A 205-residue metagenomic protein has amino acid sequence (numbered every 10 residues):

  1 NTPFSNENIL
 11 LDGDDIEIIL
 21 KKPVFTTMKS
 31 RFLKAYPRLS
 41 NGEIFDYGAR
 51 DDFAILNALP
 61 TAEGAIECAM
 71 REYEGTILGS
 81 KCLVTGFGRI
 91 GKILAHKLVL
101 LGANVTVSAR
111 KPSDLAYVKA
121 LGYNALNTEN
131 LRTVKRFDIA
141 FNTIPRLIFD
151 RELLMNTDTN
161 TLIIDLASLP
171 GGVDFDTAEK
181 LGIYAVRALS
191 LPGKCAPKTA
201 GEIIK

Functional and structural regions predicted by a protein language model:
P3, L10-K21, V118-G193: Rossmann-like adenosine-cofactor binding region
I16, E72-I77: Glycine-rich helix-loop-beta junction characteristic of Rossmann-like nucleotide cofactor-binding loops
P23-A49, L166-K205: Rossmann-fold NAD(P)-binding glycine/threonine-rich loop
D51-M70: A glycine-rich, Thr/Ser-enriched phosphate-binding loop motif common to dinucleotide/cofactor-binding enzymes
L78-V99: Glycine-rich adenosine-cofactor-binding loop
I90, S113-D114, L169: Conserved Rossmann-like nucleotide-cofactor binding loop
L101-L121: NAD(P)-binding Rossmann-fold cofactor-contacting core
